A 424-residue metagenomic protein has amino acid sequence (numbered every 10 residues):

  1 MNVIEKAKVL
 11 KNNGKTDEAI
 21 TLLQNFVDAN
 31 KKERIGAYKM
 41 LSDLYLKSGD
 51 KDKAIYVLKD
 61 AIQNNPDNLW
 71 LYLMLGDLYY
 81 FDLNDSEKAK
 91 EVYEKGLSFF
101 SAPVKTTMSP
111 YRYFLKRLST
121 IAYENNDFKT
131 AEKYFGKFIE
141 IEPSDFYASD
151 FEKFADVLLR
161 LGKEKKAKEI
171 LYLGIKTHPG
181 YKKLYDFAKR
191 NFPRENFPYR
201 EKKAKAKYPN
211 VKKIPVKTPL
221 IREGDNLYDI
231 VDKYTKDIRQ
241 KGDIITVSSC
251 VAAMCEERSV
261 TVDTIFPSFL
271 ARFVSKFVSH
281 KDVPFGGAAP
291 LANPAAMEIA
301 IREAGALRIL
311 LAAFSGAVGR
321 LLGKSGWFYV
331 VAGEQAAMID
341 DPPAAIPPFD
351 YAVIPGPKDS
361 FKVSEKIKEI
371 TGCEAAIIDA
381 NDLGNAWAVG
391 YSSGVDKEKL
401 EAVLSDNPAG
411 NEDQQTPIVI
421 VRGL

Functional and structural regions predicted by a protein language model:
M1, I35-G36, W70, K105-S109 (+3 more regions): Start-of-helix register in tetratricopeptide repeats
M1-K32, G36, M40-K47: Alpha-helical segment of the N-proximal tetratricopeptide repeat
K8, D43, D77-L78, T120 (+1 more regions): Residue-level recognition of tetratricopeptide repeat
N13, S48, D82-L83, N125 (+1 more regions): Structural motif corresponding to the intra-repeat A-B loop/turn of tetratricopeptide repeats
V27-R34, S98-M108, I139-D145: Flexible helix-coil transition and linker loops at the boundaries of alpha-helical arrays
D156, K189-L424: N-terminal and secondary-structure boundary signal
